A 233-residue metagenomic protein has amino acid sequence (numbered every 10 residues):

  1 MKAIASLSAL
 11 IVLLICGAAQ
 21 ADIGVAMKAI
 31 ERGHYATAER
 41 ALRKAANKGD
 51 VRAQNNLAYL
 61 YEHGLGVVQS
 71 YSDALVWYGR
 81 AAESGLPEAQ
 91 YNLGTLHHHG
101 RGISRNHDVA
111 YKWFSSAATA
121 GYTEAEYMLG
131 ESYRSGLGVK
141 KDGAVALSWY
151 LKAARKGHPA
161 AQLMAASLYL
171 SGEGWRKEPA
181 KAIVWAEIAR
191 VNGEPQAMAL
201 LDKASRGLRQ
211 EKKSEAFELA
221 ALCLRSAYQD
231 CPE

Functional and structural regions predicted by a protein language model:
M1-S8: Bacterial N-terminal signal peptides that target proteins for export
C16-A18: N-terminal signal peptide c-region/cleavage motif recognized by signal peptidases
D22-A29, A41, A45, N56-H63 (+4 more regions): Hydrophobic face of amphipathic alpha-helices that form TPR/SEL1-like repeat modules and related alpha-solenoid
I23, N55, V76, Y91 (+6 more regions): TPR/TPR-like alpha-solenoid signature
E31-R40, V68-R80, S104-W113, K140-W149 (+2 more regions): Structural signature of tandem alpha-helical TPR/SEL1-like repeats, specifically the intra-repeat loop/turn
H34, N47-D50, H63-L65, S70 (+10 more regions): Short helix-capping/linker turns of helical repeat alpha-solenoids
R43-A45, R80-A81, S116-A117, K152-A153 (+1 more regions): Canonical positions in the second alpha-helix
V191-E233: Terminal, low-structured helical/coil segments at or just beyond the last alpha-helical repeat
